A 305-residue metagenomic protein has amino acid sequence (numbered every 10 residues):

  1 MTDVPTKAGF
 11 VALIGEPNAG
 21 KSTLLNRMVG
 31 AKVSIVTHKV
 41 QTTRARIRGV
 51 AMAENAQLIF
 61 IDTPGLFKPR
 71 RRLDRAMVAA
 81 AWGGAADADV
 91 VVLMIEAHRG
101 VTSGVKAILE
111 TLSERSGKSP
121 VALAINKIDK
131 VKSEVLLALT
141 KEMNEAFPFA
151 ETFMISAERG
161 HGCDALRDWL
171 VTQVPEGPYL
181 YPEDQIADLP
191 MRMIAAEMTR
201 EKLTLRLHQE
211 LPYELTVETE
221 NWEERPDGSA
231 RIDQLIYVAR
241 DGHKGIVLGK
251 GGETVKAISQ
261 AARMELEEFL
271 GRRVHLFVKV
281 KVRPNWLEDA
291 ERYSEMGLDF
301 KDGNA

Functional and structural regions predicted by a protein language model:
M1-A85: Conserved G1/Walker A P-loop phosphate-binding module
G20, G162, T254: Conserved glycine(s) of the Walker
R27, A31, V50-E54, P69 (+10 more regions): Conserved, well-folded catalytic cores of nucleic-acid-processing and energy-transducing macromolecular machines
T43, F67-K68, G100-V101, V131-K132 (+1 more regions): Catalytic P-loop NTPase motifs of RecA-like helicase/translocase cores
N55-Q57, V78-T152, E223-P226: Conserved C-terminal guanine-recognition region of P-loop GTPase G domains, centered on the G4
D62, N126, S156: Active-site glycine-centered loops adjacent to acidic/histidine catalytic or metal-binding residues that shape
S119-P120, D129-A187: Canonical P-loop GTPase G-domain recognition
M191-A305: P-loop NTP-binding site
